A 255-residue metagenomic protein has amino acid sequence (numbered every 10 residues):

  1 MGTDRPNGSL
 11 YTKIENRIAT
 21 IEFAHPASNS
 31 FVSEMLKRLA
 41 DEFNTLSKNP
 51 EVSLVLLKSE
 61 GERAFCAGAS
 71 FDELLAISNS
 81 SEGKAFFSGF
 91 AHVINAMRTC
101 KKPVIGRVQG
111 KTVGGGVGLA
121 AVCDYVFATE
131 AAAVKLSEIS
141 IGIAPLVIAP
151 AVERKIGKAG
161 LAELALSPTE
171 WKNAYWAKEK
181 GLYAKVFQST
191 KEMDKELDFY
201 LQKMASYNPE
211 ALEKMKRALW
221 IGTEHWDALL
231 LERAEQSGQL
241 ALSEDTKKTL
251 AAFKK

Functional and structural regions predicted by a protein language model:
M1-K58, N95: Conserved CoA-thioester-binding segment of acyl-CoA-metabolizing enzymes
G2-E22, A165, T169-M204, A211-E224 (+1 more regions): Amphipathic alpha-helical segments at domain termini/boundaries
I21, L39, L57, S70 (+5 more regions): Terminal peptide-recognition signature
L36, F71, A149, K158-A162 (+4 more regions): A general structural signal for well-ordered alpha-helical segments in protein cores
R38, S59-V93, T112: Glycine- (often His-adjacent) and acidic-residue-rich active-site loop that binds/positions the CoA thioester
E42, G89-C100: Catalytic-core regions built around general acid/base machinery
A96-G115, L119-L136, S140-Y207: Crotonase-fold acyl-CoA enzyme core
E232-E244, A252: Intrinsically disordered, low-complexity segments enriched in small/flexible residues
